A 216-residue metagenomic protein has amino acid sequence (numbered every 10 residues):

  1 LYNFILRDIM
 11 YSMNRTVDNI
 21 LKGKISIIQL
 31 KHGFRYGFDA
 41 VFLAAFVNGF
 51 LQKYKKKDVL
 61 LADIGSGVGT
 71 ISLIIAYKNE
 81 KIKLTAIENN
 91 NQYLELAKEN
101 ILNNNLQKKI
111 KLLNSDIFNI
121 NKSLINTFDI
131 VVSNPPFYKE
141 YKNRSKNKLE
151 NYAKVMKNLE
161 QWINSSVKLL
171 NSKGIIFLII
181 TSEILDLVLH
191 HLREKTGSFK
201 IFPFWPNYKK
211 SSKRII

Functional and structural regions predicted by a protein language model:
Y2-I5, I9: Short, positively charged and aromatic/hydrophobic N-terminal segments
Y11-L51: Class I SAM-dependent transferase core
S26, K83, K109-K111, G197-K200: Conserved beta-strand segments of alpha/beta enzyme cores
H32, N158-S212: Conserved Class I SAM-dependent methyltransferase catalytic core
F34-Y36, G67-V68, K210-S211: Short glycine/threonine-rich catalytic loop with a Thr-x-Gly-x-Asp
A45-L124, I130-S133, Y138-Y141: Conserved SAM/SAH cofactor-binding pocket of Class I
P135-Q161: Mobile active-site "lid"/loop adjacent to the S-adenosyl-L-methionine
I215-I216: C-terminal lobe and adjacent flexible extensions of AdoMet/dcAdoMet transferase-like proteins
